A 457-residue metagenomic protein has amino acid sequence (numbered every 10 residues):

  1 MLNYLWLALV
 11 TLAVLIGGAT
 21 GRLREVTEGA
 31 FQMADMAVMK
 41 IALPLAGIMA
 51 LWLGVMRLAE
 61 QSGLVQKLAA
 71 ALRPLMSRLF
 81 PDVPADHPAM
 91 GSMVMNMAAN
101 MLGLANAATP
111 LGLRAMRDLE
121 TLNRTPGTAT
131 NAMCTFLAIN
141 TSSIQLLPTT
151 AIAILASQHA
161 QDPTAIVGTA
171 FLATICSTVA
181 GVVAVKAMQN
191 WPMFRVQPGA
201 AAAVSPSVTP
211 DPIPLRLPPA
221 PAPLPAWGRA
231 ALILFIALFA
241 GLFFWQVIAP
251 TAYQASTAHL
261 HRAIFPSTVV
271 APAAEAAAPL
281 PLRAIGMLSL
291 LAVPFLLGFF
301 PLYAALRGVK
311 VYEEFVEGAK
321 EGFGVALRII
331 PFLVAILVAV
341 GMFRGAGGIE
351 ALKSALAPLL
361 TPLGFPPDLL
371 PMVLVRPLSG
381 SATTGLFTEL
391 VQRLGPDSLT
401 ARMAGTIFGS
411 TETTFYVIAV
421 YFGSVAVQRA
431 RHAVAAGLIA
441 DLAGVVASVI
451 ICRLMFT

Functional and structural regions predicted by a protein language model:
M1-A13, A59-A69, C134, I139 (+2 more regions): Alpha-helical transmembrane segments of integral membrane proteins, especially early/N-terminal helices
M1-I41, G199-L327, L454-T457: Hydrophobic transmembrane alpha-helices of multi-pass small-molecule transporters
W6-A19, M49-R57, S142, T149-A153 (+5 more regions): Hydrophobic core segments of alpha-helical transmembrane domains in multi-pass membrane transport and ion-translocation
G18-E28, A59-L64, L147-D162, F243-T257 (+8 more regions): Transmembrane helix-loop junctions in multi-pass membrane proteins
R24-E120, R307-Q392: Membrane-embedded alpha-helical segments and adjacent helix-loop junctions characteristic of multi-pass solute
P110-N131, V167, F171, A252-I264 (+1 more regions): Hydrophobic alpha-helical transmembrane segments and immediately flanking/interface helices in integral membrane
L119-F235, D397-T457: Membrane-core helix-loop-helix motifs of multi-pass transport proteins
